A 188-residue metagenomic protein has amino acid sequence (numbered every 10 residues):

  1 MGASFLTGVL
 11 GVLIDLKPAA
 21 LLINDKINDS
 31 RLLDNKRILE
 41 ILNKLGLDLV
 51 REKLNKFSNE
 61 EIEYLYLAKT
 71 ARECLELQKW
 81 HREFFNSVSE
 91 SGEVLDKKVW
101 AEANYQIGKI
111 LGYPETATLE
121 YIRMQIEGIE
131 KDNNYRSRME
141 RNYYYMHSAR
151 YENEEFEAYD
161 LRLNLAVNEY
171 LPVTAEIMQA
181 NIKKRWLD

Functional and structural regions predicted by a protein language model:
M1-L95, A103-Q106, Y113-D188: A conserved ligand/cofactor-binding region detector
